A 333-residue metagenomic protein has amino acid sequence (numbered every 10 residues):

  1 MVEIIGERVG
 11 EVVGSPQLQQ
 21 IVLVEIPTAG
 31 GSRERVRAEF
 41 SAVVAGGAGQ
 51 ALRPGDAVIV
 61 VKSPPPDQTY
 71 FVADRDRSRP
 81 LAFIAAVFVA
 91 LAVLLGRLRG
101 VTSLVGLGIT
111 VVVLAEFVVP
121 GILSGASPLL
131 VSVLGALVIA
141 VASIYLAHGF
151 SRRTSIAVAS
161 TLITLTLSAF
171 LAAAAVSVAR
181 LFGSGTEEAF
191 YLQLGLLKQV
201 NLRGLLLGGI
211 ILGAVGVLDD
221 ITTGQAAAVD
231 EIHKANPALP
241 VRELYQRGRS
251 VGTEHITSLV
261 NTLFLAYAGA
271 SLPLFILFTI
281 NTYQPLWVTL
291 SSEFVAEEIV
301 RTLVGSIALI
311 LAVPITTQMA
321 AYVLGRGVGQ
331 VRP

Functional and structural regions predicted by a protein language model:
M1-L18: Structural detector for short beta-strands of small beta-barrel domains
P27-A29, S63: Short, surface-exposed secondary-structure boundary micro-motifs
V43-R79: Extended, hydrophilic extramembrane loops/domains of integral membrane proteins
V87-Q193, V200-G213: Transmembrane alpha-helical segments that form the functional core of multipass membrane systems
G149-A159, V178-F190, G224-N236, W287 (+2 more regions): Juxtamembrane helix-loop transition segments at the membrane interface in multi-pass membrane proteins
S160-T164, G195-L212, S258, T262 (+1 more regions): Pore-lining and gate-forming transmembrane alpha-helices of multi-pass membrane transport proteins
V215-T223, V229-F278, T282-Y283: Helical hairpin unit composed of two closely spaced alpha helices linked by a short loop
A268, L272-P333: Hydrophobic alpha-helical transmembrane segments of membrane transport and translocation systems, primarily multi-pass
